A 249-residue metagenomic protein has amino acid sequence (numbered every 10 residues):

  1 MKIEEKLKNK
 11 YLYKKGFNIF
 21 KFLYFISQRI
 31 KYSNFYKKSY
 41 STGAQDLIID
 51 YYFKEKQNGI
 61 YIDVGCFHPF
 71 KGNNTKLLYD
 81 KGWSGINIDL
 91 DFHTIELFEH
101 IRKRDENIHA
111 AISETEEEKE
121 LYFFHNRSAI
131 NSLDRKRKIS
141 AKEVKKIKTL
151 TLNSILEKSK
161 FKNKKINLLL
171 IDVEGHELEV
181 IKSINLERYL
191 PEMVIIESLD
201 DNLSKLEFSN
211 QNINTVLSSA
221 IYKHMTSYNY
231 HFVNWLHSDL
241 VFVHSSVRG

Functional and structural regions predicted by a protein language model:
M1-G249: Phosphate/nucleotide-binding beta-alpha loop and adjacent structural elements of enzyme active sites
